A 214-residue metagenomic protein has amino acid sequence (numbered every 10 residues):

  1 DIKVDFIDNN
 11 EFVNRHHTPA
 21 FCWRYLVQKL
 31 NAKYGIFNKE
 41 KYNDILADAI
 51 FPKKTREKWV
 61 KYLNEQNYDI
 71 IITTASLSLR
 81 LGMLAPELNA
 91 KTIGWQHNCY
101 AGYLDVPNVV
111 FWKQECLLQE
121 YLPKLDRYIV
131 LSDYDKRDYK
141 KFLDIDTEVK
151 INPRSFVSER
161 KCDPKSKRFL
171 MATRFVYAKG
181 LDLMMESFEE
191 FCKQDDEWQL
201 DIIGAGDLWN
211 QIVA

Functional and structural regions predicted by a protein language model:
I2, R137-D138, D201-A214: Short, structured helix-loop element that forms part of the nucleotide-activated donor/catalytic region
I2-Y42: Conserved nucleotide-sugar phosphate-binding/catalytic loop shared by glycosyltransferases and other
E57-N64, Q96, V109-Y128: Membrane-proximal helix-turn-helix segments that form the acceptor-binding/catalytic region of lipid-linked
T73-S78, Q96: Short His-centered aromatic/hydrophobic patch
K91, Y100-A101, L117-S158: Donor nucleotide-sugar binding/catalytic pocket of nucleotide-sugar-dependent glycosyltransferases
L131, K150-P153, F169-R174, A178 (+1 more regions): Short hydrophobic "strand-cap" motifs at the C-terminus of beta-strands
F156-R168, C192-Q194: Nucleotide-sugar donor-binding and catalytic loop/hinge architecture of NDP-sugar-dependent glycosyltransferases
K167, M171-E190, D207-N210: A conserved mid-protein helix/loop that constitutes part of the nucleotide-sugar donor-binding site
